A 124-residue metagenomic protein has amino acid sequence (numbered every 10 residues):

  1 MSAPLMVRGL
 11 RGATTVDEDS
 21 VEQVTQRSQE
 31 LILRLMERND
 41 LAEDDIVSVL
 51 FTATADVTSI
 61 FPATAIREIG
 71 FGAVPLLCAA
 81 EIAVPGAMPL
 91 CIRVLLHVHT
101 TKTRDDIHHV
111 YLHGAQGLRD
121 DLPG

Functional and structural regions predicted by a protein language model:
M1-G124: Terminal domain-initiation and capping elements
